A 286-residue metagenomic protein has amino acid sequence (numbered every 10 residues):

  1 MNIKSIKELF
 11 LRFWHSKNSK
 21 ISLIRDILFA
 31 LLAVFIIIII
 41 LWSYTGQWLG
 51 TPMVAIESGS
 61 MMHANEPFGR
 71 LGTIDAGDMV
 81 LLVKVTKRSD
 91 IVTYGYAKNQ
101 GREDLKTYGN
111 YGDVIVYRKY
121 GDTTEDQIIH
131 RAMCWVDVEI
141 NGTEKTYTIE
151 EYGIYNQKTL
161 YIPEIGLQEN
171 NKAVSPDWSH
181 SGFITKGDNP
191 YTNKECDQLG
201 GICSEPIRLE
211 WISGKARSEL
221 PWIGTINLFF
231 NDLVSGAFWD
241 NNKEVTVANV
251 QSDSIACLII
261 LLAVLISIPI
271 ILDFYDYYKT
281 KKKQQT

Functional and structural regions predicted by a protein language model:
M1-K4, T286: Short, intrinsically disordered terminal tails adjacent to the first/last structured region
I3, L9-I24, T246-N249: Short, Lys/Arg-rich N-terminal segment immediately upstream of the first membrane anchor
K17-P163: Feature for secretory/organellar precursors and membrane-associated catalytic proteins
S19-K20, T246-T286: Juxtamembrane interface at the cytosolic side of transmembrane helices
K106-T107, P163-H180: Intrinsically disordered, low-complexity acidic Ser/Thr-rich regulatory segments
Q157-E164, N170, S235-N242: Short, cationic low-complexity segments
A173-F238: Extended, hydrophilic extramembrane loops/domains of integral membrane proteins
F229-D253: Terminal single-pass membrane anchor helices
